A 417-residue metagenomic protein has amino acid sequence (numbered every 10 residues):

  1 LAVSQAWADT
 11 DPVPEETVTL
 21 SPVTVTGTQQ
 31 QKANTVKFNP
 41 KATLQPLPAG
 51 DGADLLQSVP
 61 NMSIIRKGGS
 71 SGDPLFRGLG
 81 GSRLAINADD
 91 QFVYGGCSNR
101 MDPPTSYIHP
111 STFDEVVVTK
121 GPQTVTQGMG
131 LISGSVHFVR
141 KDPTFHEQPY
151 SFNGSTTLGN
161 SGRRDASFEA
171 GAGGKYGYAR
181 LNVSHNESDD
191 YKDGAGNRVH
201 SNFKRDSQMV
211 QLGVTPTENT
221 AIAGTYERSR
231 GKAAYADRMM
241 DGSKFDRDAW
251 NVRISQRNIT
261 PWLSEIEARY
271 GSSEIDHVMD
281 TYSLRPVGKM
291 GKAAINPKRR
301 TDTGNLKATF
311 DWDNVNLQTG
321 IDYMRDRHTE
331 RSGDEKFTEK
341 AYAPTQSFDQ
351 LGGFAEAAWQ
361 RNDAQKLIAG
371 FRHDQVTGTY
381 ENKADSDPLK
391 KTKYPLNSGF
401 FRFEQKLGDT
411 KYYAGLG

Functional and structural regions predicted by a protein language model:
T17-A53, D73, G81, M209: N-terminal periplasmic "start-of-domain" segments of outer-membrane beta-barrel proteins
G52-L55, G72-L75, L84-N87, P103-I108 (+3 more regions): N-terminal periplasmic accessory domains that precede and gate Gram-negative outer-membrane beta-barrel machines
A53-G95: Extracytoplasmic beta-strand/coil segments of soluble accessory domains associated with Gram-negative outer-membrane
F92-K120: Short acidic/polar hinge/loop motifs at secondary-structure boundaries that mediate gating or recognition
T124, H137-V139, P143-N153, S161-R247: Periplasmic-side early beta-strands and strand-to-turn transitions of outer-membrane beta-barrels
T156-N160, G174-Y176, H185-D189, R228-K232 (+6 more regions): Transmembrane beta-strands of outer-membrane beta-barrel pores
S188-D189, G194-A195, V199-R205, N219-I266 (+2 more regions): Flexible loop and strand-edge segments within Gram-negative outer membrane beta-barrel domains
T217, R269-G271, D322, A341-G417: Structural signature of Gram-negative outer-membrane beta-barrels, strongest in the C-terminal barrel of TonB-dependent
